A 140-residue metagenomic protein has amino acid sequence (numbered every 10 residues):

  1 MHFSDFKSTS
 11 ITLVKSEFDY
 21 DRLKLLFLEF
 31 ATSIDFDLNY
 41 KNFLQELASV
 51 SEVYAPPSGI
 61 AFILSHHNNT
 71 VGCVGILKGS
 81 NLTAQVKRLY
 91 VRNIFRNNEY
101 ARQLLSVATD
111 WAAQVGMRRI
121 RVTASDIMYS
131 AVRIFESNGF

Functional and structural regions predicted by a protein language model:
M1-F3: Short acidic N-proximal helix/loop "leader" segments that mark the beginning of a domain or an inter-domain linker
F6-T9, V14-K87, R92-I94, L105-V107 (+1 more regions): Acetyl-CoA-dependent GNAT
F36, M117, F140: Short glycine/serine/threonine/alanine-rich loop segments
V91, S125-D126: Short amphipathic helical patch at the helix-1/turn junction of helix-turn-helix
F95, E99: Glycine-rich phosphate-binding loop
R102, Q114, D126-F140: Conserved active-site alpha-helix within GNAT-family acetyltransferase domains
L105, A112-A124: Conserved GNAT acetyl-CoA-binding A-motif
